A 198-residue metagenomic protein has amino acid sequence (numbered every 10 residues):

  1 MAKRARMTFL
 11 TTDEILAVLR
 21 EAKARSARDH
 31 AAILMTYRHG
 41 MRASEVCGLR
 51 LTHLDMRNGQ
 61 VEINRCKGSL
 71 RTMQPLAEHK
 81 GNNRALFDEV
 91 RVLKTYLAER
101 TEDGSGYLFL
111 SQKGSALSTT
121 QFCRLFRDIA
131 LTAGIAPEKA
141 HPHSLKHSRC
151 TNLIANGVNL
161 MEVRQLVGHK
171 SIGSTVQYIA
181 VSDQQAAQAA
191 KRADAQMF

Functional and structural regions predicted by a protein language model:
M1-F9, D194-F198: C-terminal secondary-structure termini that scaffold catalytic or DNA-interacting sites
A2, T12-A43, T101-D103: Basic, Lys/Arg- and aromatic-enriched nucleic-acid-binding interface segment
E21, R57-Q60, C66-Q112: Basic, alpha-helical nucleic-acid-contacting "clamp/cap" segments
A22-R25, R124-Q165: Short, basic (Lys/Arg/His-rich) helix/loop patches that form interaction surfaces in the mid-to-C-terminal regions
M35-T36, N152-L153, L166, Y178: Short alpha-helical segment immediately N-terminal to, or the first helix within, an HTH/HTH-like DNA-binding domain
T36-N58: Short, charged phosphate-coordinating catalytic segments
H53-M56, K139, V158-I179: Short, polar N-cap/turn motifs at the start of nucleic acid-interacting alpha helices
R65-G68, V167, I172-R192: Catalytic-site neighborhood detector that most strongly recognizes the C-terminal catalytic loop/helix of tyrosine
